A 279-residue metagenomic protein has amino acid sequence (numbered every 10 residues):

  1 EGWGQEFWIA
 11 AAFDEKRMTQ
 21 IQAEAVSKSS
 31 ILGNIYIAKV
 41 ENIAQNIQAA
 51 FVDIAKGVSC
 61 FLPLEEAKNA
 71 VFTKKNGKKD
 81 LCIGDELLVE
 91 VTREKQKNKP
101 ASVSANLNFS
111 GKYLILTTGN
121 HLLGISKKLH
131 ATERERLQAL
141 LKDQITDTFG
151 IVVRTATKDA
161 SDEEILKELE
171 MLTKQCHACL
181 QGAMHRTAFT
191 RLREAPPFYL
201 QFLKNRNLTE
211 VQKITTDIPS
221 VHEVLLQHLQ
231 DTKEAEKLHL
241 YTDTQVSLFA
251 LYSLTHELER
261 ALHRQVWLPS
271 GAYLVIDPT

Functional and structural regions predicted by a protein language model:
E1-T279: DE-rich acidic low-complexity regions and acidic surface loops
